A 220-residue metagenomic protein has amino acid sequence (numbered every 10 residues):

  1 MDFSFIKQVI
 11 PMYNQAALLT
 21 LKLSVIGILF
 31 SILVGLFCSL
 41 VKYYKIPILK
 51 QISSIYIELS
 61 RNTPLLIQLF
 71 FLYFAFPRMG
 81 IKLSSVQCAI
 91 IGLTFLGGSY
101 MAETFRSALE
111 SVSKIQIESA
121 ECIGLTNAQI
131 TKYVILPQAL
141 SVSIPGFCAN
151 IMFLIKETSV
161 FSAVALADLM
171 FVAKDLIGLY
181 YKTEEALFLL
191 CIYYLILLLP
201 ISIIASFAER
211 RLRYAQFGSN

Functional and structural regions predicted by a protein language model:
M1-N220: Transmembrane alpha-helices and adjacent helix-loop boundaries
